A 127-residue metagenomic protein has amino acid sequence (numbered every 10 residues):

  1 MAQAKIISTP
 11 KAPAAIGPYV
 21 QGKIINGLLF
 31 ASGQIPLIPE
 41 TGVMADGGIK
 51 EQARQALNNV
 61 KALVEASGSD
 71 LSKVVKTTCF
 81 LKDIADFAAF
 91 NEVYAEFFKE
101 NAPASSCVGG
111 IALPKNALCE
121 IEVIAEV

Functional and structural regions predicted by a protein language model:
A2-V127: Short, polar/acidic, helix-capping and beta-turn segments at strand->helix junctions that line the mouths
